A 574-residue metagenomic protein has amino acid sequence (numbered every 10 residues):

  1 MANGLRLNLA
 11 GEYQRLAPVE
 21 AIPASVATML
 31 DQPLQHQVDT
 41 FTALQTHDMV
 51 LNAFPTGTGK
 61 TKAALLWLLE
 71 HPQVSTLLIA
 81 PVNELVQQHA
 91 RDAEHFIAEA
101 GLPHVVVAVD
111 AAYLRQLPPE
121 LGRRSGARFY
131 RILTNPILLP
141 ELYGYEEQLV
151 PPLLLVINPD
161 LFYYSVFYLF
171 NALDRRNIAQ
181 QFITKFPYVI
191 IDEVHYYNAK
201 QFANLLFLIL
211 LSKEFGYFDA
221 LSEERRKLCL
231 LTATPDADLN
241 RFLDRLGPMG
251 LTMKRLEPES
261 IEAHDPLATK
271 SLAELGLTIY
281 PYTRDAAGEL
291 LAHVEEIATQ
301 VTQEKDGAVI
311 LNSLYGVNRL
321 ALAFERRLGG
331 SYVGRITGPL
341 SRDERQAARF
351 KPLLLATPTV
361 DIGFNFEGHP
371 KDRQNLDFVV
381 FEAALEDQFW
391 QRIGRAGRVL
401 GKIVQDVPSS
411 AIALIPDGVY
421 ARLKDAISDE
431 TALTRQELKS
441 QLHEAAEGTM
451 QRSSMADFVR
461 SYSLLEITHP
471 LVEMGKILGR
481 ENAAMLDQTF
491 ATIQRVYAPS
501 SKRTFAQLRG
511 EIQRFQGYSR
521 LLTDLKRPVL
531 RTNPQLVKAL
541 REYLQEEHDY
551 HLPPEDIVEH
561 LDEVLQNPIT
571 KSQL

Functional and structural regions predicted by a protein language model:
M1-L574: N-terminal helicase ATP-binding lobe
